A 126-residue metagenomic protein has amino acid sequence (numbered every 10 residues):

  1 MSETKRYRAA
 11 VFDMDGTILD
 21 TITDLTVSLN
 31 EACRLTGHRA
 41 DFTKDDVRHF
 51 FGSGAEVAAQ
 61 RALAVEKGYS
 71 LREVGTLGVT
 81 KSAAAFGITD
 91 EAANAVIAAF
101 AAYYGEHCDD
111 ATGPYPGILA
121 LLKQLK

Functional and structural regions predicted by a protein language model:
M1-E3: Eukaryotic N-terminal low-complexity, Ser/Thr- and Lys/Arg-rich leader segments that predominantly function as
K5-M14, I18-L119: N-terminal helical cap/lid subdomain that shapes the substrate entry/recognition surface in HAD-like hydrolases
I118-K126: Catalytic-core regions built around general acid/base machinery
